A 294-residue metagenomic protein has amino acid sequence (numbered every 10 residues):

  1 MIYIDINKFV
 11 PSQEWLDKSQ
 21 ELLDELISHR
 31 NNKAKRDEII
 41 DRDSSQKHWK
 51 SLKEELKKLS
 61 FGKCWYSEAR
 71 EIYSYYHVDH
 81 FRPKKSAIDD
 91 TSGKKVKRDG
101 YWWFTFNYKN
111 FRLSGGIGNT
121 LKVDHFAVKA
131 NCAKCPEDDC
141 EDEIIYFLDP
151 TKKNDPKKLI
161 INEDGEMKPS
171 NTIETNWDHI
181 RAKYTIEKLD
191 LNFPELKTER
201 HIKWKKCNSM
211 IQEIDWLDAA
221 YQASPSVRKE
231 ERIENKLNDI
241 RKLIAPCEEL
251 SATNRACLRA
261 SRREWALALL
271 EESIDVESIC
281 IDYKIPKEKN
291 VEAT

Functional and structural regions predicted by a protein language model:
M1-S51, I72, E277-T294: A boundary/linker detector
L22-K63, K84-K109: Short, charged surface segments at domain edges that flank catalytic/cofactor-binding sites
E55-K57, E68, W103-F106, F147-K152 (+1 more regions): A general structural signal for short secondary-structure junctions and capping/turn motifs
L59-F61, I72, H77, N107-K109 (+2 more regions): Short, well-ordered loop/turn elements at secondary-structure boundaries
K63-A69: Local cysteine-cluster metal-coordination motifs and their immediate loop/turn environment, predominantly Fe-S cluster
A69-L113, I117, L121-D138: Histidine-centered nuclease catalytic patch
D124-P169, I173-T175, I186-L189: Long, low-complexity, intrinsically disordered segments enriched in glycines and aromatic residues
T172-T294: C-terminal, charged low-complexity interaction regions
